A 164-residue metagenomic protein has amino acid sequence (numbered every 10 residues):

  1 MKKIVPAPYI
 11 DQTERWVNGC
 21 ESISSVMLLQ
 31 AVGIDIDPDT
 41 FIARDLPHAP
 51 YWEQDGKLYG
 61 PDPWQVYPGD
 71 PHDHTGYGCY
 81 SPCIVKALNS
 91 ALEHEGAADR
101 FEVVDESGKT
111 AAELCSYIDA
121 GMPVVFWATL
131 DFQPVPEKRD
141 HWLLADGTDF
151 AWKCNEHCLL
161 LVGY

Functional and structural regions predicted by a protein language model:
M1-A87, K138-W142, D149-W152: Active-site-adjacent structural segments surrounding the nucleophilic cysteine of cysteine proteases and isopeptidases
P6-D11, Y67-P68, A98-V103, S107 (+1 more regions): Generic preference for hydrophobic/aromatic residues in regular secondary structure cores
C20, A31-I34, D99, C158 (+1 more regions): Broad hydrophobic/π-residue packing in well-ordered secondary structure
C20, R100-E102, A112-S116: Long hydrophobic alpha-helices with heptad-repeat/coiled-coil character
D35-I42, G96-G108: Surface-exposed patches in mature extracellular/periplasmic domains of secreted proteins
Y80-A97, F126-A128, P134: A structural motif
S107-Y164: Active-site-adjacent substructure of cysteine-protease-like catalytic cores
